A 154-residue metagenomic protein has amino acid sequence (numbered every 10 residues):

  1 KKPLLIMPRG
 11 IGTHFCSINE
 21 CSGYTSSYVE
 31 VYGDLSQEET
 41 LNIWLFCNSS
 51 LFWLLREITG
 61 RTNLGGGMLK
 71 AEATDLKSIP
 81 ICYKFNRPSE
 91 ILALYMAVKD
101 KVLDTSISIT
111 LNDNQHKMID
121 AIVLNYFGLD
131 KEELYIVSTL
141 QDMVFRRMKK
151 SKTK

Functional and structural regions predicted by a protein language model:
K1-A93, A97: Polybasic, glycine- and aromatic-enriched phosphate-binding surface used to engage nucleic acids
F85-K154: Non-catalytic DNA-recognition/assembly elements of restriction-modification systems
